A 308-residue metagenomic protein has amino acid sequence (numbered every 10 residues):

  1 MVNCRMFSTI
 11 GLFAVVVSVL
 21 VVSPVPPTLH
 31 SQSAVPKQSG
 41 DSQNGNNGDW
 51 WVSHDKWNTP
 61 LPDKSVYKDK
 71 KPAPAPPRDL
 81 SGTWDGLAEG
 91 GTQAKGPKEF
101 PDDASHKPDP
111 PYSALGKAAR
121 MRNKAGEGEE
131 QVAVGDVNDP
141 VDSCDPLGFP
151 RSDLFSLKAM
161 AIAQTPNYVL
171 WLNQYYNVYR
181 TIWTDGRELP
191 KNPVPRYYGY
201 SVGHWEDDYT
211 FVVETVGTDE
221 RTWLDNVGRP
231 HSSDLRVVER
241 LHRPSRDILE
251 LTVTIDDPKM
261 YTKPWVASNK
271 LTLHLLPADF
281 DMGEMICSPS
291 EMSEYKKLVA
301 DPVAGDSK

Functional and structural regions predicted by a protein language model:
M1-T9: N-terminal secretory signal peptides that target proteins for export/translocation
V2, V22-K308: PEST-like low-complexity, intrinsically disordered acidic/proline/serine-rich tracts that flank trafficking/processing
I10-P24: Bacterial N-terminal signal peptides
